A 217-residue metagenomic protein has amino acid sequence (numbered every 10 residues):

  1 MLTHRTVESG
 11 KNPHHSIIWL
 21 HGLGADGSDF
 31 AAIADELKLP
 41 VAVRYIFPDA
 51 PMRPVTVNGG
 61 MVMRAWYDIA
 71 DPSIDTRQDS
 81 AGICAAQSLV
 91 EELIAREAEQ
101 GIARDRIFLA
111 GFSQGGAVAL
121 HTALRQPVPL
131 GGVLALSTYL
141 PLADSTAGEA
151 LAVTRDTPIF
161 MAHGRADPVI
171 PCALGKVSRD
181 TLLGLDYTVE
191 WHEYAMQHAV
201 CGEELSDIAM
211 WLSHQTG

Functional and structural regions predicted by a protein language model:
M1-F108: Serine-hydrolase catalytic machinery in alpha/beta-hydrolase-like enzymes
F30-A34, A147, P171-T181: Short alpha-helix in the alpha/beta-hydrolase fold that links the catalytic acid
L37-P40, A150-D156: Short, conserved loop/helix-junction motifs that constitute active-site signature segments in enzyme catalytic cores
P48-D49, A110, L134-S137, A162 (+1 more regions): Alpha/beta-hydrolase-fold catalytic nucleophile elbow
A98, D105-T154: Primarily recognizes the serine-hydrolase "nucleophile elbow" in alpha/beta-hydrolase and SGNH/GDSL folds
T154-I159, L185-Y187: Short, proline-enriched alpha-helix->beta-strand connector loops that line the catalytic pocket of alpha/beta-hydrolase
M161-H163, D167: Short beta-strand/loop motif that positions the catalytic acidic residue of the alpha/beta-hydrolase fold
K176-G217: C-terminal catalytic histidine-bearing segment of alpha/beta-hydrolase fold enzymes
